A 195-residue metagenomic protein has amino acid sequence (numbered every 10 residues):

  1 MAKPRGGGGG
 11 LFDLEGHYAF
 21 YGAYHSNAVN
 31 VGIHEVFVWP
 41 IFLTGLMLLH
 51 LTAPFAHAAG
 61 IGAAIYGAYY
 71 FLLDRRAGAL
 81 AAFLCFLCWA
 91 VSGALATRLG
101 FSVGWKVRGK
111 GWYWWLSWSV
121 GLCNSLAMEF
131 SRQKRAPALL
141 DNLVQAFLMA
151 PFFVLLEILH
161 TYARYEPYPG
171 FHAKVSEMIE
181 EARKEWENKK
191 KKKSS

Functional and structural regions predicted by a protein language model:
M1-Y24, F130-S195: Membrane-proximal soluble regions of multi-pass membrane proteins
Y18-W39, G45-L51, Y66-A77, A136: Membrane interfacial helix-start motif at the N-side
F37-L48, L87-C88, W115-S119: Hydrophobic alpha-helical transmembrane segments of multi-pass integral membrane proteins
G45-L48, A64-A68, F86, A90-A94 (+1 more regions): Alpha-helical transmembrane segments of multipass membrane proteins
L46-A58, V91-W112: Helix-coil boundary and interhelical linker segments in multi-pass alpha-helical membrane proteins
F71-A77, V91-S102, C123-R132: Juxtamembrane membrane-interface segments at transmembrane alpha-helix termini
G78-L87: Cytoplasmic-side transmembrane-helix entry/capping segments in multi-pass membrane proteins
W112-G121, N142: Basic nucleic-acid-binding interfaces
